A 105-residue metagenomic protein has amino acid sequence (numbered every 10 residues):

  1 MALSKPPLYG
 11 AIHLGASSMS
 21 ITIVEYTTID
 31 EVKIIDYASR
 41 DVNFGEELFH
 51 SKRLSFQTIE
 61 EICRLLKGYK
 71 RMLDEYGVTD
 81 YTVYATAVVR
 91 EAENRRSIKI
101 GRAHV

Functional and structural regions predicted by a protein language model:
M1-A16, T22-R102: Nucleotide/phosphate-binding catalytic cleft detector across ATP-hydrolyzing and phosphate-transferring enzymes
